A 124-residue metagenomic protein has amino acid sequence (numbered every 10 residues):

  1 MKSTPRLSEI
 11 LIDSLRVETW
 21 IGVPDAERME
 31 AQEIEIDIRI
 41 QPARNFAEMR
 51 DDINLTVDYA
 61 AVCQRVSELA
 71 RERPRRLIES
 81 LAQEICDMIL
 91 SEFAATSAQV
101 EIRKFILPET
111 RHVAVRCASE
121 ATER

Functional and structural regions predicted by a protein language model:
M1-R124: N-terminal, polar/charged subdomain of small-to-medium soluble alpha/beta proteins
